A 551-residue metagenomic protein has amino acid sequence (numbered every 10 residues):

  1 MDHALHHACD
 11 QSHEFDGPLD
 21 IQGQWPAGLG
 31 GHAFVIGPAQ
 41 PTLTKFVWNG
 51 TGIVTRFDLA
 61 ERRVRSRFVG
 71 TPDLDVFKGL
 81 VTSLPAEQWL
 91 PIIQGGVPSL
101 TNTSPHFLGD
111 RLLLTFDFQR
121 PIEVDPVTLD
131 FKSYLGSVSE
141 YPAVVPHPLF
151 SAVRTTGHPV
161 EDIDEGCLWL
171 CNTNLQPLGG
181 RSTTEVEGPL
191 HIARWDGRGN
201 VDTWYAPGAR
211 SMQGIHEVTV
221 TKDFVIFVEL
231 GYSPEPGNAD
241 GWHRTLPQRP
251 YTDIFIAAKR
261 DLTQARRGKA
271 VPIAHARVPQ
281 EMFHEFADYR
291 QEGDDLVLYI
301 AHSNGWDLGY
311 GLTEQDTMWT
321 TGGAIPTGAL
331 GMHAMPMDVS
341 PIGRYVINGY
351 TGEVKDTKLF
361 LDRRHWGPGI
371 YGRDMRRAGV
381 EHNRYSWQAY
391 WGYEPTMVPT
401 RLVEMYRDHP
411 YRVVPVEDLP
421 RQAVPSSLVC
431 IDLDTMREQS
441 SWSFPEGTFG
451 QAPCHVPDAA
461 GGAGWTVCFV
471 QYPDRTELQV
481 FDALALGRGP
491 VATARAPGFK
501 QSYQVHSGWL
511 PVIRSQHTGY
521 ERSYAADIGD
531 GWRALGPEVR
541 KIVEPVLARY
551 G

Functional and structural regions predicted by a protein language model:
M1-G551: Beta-propeller domains
